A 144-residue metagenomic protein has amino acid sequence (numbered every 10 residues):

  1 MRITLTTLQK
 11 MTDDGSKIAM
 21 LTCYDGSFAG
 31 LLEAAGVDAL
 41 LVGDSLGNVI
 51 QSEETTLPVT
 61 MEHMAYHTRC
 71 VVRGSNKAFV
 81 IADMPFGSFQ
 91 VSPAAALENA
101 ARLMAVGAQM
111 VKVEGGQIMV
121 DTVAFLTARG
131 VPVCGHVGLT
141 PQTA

Functional and structural regions predicted by a protein language model:
M1-T22: N-terminal amphipathic alpha-helix/helix-capping segment at the start of soluble metabolic enzymes
M11, L32, V71, L103-M104 (+1 more regions): Generic structural signal for hydrophobic
D13-G15, S52-T55, A105: Glycine/charged-rich beta-loop-alpha catalytic/anionic-binding loops adjacent to active sites
A19-C23, L40-V42, V80-M84, V111-V113 (+1 more regions): Hydrophobic faces of well-ordered beta-strands that scaffold small-molecule active sites in alpha/beta enzyme cores
F28-A29, E33-A35, A39-Y66, M84-V91 (+2 more regions): Glycine-rich, proline-tolerant flexible connector loops at the mouths of alpha/beta enzymes
A65-S75: A short, N-terminal amphipathic alpha-helix
K77, S88-V91, A95, A101-A144: Conserved anion-binding
